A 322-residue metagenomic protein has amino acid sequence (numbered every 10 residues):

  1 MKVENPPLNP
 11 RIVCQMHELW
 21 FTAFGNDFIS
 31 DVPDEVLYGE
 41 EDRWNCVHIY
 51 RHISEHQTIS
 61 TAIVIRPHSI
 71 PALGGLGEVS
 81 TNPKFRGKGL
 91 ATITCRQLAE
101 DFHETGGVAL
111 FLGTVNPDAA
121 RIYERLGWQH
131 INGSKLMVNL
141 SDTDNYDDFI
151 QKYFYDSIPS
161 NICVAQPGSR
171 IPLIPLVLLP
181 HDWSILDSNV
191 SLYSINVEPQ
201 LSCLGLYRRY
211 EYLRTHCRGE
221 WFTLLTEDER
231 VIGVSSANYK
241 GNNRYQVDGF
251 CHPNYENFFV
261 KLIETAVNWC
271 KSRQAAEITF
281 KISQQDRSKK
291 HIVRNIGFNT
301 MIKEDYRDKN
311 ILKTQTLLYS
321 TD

Functional and structural regions predicted by a protein language model:
M1-R43, I49-S54, G75, F149-L201: Short amphipathic alpha-helix that is part of the acyltransferase structural core
I29-S80, N189-R244: A conserved beta-strand-loop-helix scaffold within acyl/acetyltransferase catalytic domains
T81, G87-E100, R125, Y255-C270: Conserved acetyl-CoA-binding loop-helix of GNAT-fold acetyltransferases
N82, R86, V115, F250-N254 (+1 more regions): Residue-level recognition of the GNAT/N-acetyltransferase active site
F102-V115, S272-S283: Conserved GNAT acetyl-CoA-binding A-motif
V108, V115-S134, Q284-I302: Conserved active-site alpha-helix within GNAT-family acetyltransferase domains
F111-G113, Q129-F149, K281, N299-T314: Conserved catalytic-core motifs of GNAT/GCN5-like acyltransferases
Y255-D322: Non-catalytic C-terminal interaction regions
